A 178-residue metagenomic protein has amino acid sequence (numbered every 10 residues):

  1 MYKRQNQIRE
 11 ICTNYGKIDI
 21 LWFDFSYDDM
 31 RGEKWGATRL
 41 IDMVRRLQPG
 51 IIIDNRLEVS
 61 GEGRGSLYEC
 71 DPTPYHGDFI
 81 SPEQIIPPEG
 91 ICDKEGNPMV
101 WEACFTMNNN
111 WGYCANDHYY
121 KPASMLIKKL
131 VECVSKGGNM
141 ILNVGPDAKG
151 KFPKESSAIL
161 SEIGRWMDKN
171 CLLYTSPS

Functional and structural regions predicted by a protein language model:
K3-S176: Mature catalytic domains of secreted/periplasmic carbohydrate-active enzymes
